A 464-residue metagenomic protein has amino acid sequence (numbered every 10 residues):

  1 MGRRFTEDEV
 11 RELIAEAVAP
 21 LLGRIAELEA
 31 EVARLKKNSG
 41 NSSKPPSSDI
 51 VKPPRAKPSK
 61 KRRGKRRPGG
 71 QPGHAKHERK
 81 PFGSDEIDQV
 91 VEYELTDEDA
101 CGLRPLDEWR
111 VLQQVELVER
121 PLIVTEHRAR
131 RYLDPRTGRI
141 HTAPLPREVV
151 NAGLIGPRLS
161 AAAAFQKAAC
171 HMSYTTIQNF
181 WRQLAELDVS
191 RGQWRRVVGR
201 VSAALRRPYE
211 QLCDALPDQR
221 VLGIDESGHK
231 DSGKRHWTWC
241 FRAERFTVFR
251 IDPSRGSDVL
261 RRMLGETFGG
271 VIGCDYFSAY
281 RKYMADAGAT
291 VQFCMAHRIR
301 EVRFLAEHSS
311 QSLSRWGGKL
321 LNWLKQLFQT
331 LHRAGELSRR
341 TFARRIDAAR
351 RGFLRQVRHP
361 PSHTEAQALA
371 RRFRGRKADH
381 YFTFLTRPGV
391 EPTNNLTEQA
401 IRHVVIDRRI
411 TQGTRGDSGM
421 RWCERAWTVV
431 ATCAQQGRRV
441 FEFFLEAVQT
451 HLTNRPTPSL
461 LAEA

Functional and structural regions predicted by a protein language model:
M1-N151, I224, C274: Short, flexible loop/hinge motifs at secondary-structure junctions
G2-R3, A33, A75-K80, E94 (+1 more regions): Catalytic center-proximal scaffold of phosphoryl-transfer enzymes
